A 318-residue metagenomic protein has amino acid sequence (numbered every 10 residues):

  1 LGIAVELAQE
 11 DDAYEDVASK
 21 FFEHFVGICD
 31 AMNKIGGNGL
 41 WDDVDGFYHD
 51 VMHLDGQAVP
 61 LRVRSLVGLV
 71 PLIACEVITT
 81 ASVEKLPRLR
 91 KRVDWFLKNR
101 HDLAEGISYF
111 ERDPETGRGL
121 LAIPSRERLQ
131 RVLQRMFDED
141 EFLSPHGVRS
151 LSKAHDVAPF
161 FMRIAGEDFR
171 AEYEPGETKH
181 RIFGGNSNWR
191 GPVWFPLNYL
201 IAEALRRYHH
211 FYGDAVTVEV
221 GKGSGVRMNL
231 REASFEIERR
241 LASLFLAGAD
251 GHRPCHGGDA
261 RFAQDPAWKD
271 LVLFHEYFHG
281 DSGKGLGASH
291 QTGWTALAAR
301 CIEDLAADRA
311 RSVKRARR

Functional and structural regions predicted by a protein language model:
L1-R318: Acidic, mature catalytic/reactive cores of soluble proteins
